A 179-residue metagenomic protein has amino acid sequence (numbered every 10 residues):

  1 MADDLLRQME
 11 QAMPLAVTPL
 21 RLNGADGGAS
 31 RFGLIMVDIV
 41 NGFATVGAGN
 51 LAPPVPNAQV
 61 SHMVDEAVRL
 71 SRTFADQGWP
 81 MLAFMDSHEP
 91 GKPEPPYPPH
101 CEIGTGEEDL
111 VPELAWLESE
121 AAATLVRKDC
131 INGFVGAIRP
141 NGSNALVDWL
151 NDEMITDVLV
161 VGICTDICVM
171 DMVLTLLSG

Functional and structural regions predicted by a protein language model:
M1-L125: Active-site acidic carboxylates
A67-T73, M170-G179: Histidine-anchored nucleotide/phosphate-binding helix
T73-G78, T156-D157, G179: Secondary-structure boundary elements
H88-P90, I163-V169: Gly/Ser/Thr-rich loops at beta-strand to alpha-helix junctions that form or flank small-molecule/cofactor-binding
E94, H100, G136-R139, D171-M172: Short, well-ordered secondary-structure micro-motifs
T105, D109-I163: Internal catalytic-core helix/loop-beta-alpha segment that presents or stabilizes conserved functional determinants
V111, V169-M170: Short, well-ordered alpha-helical microsegments
